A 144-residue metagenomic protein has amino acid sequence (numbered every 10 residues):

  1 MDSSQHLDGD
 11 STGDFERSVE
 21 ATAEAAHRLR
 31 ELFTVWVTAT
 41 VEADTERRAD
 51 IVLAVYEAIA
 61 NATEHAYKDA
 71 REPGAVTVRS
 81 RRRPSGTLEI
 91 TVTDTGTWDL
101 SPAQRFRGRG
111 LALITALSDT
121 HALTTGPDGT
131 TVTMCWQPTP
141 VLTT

Functional and structural regions predicted by a protein language model:
M1-E20, T63-T144: Conserved beta-strand-loop-beta-strand hairpin that lines the nucleotide-binding pocket of ATP/GTP-utilizing enzymes
E20-A25, L29: A short beta-loop-alpha structural element at the N-terminal edge of CoA-dependent acyl/N-acetyltransferase catalytic
E24, E46-A49, G74: Conserved catalytic/ATP-binding subdomain
E31-Y56: Conserved short strand/loop->alpha-helix "switch" segment adjacent to the catalytic nucleotide/phosphoryl-transfer site
A49-D69: Histidine-centered phosphotransfer motif of kinases
